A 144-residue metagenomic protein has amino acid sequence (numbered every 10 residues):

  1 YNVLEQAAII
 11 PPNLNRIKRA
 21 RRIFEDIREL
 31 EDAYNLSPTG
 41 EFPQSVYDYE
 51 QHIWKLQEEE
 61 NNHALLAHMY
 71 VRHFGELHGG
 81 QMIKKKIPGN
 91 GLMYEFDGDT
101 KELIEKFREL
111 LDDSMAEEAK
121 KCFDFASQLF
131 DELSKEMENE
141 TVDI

Functional and structural regions predicted by a protein language model:
Y1-I144: Metal- and O2-centered redox machinery and metal/ROS homeostasis
